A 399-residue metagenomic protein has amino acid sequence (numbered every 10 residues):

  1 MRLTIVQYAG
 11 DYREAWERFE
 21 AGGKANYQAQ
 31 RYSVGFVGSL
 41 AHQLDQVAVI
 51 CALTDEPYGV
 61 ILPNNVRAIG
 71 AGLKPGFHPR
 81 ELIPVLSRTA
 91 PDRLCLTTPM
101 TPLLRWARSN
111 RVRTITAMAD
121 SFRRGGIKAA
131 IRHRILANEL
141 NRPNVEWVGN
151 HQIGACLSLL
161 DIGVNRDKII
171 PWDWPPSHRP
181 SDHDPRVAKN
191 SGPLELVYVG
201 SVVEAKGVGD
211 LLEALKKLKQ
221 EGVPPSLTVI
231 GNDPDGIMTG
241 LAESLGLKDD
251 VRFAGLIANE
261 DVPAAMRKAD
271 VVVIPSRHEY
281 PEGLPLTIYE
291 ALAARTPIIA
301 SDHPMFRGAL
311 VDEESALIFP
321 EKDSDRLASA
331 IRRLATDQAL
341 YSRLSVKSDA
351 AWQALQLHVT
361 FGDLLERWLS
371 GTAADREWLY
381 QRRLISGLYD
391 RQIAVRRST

Functional and structural regions predicted by a protein language model:
V6, R186-K206, L212-L215, I230: Conserved donor-binding/catalytic core segment of Leloir-type glycosyltransferases
N141-S191: Donor nucleotide-sugar binding/catalytic pocket of nucleotide-sugar-dependent glycosyltransferases
V199, S226-T239, G255: Glycosyltransferase donor-sugar binding loop
T239-E260: Nucleotide-activated donor-binding/catalytic signature segment of Leloir-type glycosyltransferases, i.e., the conserved
R267-P281, T296: Acidic donor-binding loop of glycosyltransferase active sites
P275-Y289, R307-G308: Nucleotide-sugar-dependent
A293, P297-A300: Short hydrophobic beta-strand element within catalytic cores of glycosyltransferases and related nucleotide-activated
D312-E313, L317-S324, R333-Q338: Conserved acidic donor-binding segment of nucleotide-sugar-dependent glycosyltransferases
